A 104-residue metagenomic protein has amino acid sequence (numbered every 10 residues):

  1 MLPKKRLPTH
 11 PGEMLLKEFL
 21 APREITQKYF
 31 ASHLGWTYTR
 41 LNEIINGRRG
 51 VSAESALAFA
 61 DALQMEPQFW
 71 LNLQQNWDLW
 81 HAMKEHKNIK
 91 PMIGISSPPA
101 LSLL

Functional and structural regions predicted by a protein language model:
M1-I25: A short, Lys/Arg-rich alpha-helix, primarily the initiator
P11, E66-P67: Hydrophobic side chains within well-formed alpha-helices
L20, A31, A60: The alpha-helix within a helix-turn-helix
E24-E43: Short alpha-helical DNA-recognition segment
T37, R48, L63, Q74-W77: The DNA-recognition helices of helix-turn-helix-type DNA-binding domains
R48-D61: Short, basic-rich loop-to-helix N-cap that marks the start of a DNA-contacting helix
L71-L104: Short, charged recognition helix plus adjacent turn of helix-turn-helix-like nucleic-acid-binding domains
